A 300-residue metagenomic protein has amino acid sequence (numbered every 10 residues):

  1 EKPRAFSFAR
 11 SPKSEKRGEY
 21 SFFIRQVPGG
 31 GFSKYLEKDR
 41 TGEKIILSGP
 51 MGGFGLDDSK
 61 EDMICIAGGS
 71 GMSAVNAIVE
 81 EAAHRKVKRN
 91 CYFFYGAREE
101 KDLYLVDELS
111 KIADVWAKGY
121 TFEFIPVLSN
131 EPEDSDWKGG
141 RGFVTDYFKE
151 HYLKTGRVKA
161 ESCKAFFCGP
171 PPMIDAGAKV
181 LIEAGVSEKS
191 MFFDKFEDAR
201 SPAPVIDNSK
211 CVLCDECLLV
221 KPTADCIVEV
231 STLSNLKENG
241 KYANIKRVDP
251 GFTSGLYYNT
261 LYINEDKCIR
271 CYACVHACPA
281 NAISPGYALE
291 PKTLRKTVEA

Functional and structural regions predicted by a protein language model:
E1, K44-P50: A short, hydrophobic beta-strand micro-motif
E1-T41, A97-E99, V127-E131: Ferredoxin-reductase
S48-K60: A short, basic/flexible loop-to-alpha-helix module at the beginning of a structural domain
M72-K86: Histidine-anchored nucleotide/phosphate-binding helix
N90, F94-V205: Reductase modules of NAD(P)H-dependent flavoproteins
E183, E188-S190, R200-S201, S284-A300: Iron-sulfur (Fe-S) cluster-binding modules
V205-A224, K241, Y262-N281, A300: Cysteine-centered iron-sulfur cluster-binding motifs in ferredoxin-type domains/subunits of redox enzymes
E216-N235, I245-G251, G255-L256, A273-P291: Iron-sulfur cluster-binding cysteine motifs and their immediate structural context in ferredoxin-like electron-transfer
